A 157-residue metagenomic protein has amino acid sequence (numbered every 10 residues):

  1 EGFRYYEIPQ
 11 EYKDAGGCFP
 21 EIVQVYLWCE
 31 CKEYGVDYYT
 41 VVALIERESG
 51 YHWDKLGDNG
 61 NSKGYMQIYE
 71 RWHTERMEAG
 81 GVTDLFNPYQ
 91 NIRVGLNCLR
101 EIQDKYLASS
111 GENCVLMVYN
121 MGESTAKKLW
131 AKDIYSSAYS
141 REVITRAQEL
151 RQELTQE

Functional and structural regions predicted by a protein language model:
E1-E21, K32-Y34, R71-E157: Non-catalytic cell-wall polysaccharide-engagement segments
I22, V36-Y39, K63: Extracytoplasmic
Y26-L27, G81: A broad, low-specificity signal for short, low-complexity segments enriched in glycine/proline and polar/charged
L27, C31, L44-T74, C98 (+1 more regions): Cell-wall polysaccharide-cleaving catalytic domain and substrate-binding groove, primarily in peptidoglycan/chitin
Y38-V42, N113: Non-catalytic, well-ordered alpha-helical scaffold segments
A43-L44, M117: Active-site alpha-helix of zinc metalloproteases
